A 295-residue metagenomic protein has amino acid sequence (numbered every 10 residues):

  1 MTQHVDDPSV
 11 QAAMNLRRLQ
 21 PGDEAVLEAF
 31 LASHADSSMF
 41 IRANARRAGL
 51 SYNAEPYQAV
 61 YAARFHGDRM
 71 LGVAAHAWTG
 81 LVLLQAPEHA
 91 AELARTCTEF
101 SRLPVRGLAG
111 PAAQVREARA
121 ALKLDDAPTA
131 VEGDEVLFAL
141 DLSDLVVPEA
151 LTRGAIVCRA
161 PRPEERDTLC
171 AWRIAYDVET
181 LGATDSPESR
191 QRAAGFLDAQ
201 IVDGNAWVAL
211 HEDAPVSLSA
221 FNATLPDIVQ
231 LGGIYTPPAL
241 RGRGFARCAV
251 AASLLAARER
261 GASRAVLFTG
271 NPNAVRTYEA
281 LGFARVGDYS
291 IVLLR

Functional and structural regions predicted by a protein language model:
T2-V5, H66-M70, A77-G154, V292: Acyl-donor-binding surface of acyltransferase catalytic domains
Q11-A29, P111, V157-A171: A short beta-loop-alpha structural element at the N-terminal edge of CoA-dependent acyl/N-acetyltransferase catalytic
N15-L19, A29, A35, A43-G107 (+1 more regions): Conserved donor-binding loop and adjoining core beta-sheet/short helix segment in diverse acyl/aminoacyl transferases
L31-A48, D177-G195: Conserved GNAT-fold acetyl-CoA-binding loop/helix
R46, H76-W78, T184-I234: A conserved beta-strand-loop-helix scaffold within acyl/acetyltransferase catalytic domains
H89-T96, G232-P238, G242-E259, R276 (+1 more regions): Conserved acetyl-CoA-binding loop-helix of GNAT-fold acetyltransferases
R102-A112, A257-G270: Conserved GNAT acetyl-CoA-binding A-motif
A113-A130, R247, N271-D288: Conserved active-site alpha-helix within GNAT-family acetyltransferase domains
